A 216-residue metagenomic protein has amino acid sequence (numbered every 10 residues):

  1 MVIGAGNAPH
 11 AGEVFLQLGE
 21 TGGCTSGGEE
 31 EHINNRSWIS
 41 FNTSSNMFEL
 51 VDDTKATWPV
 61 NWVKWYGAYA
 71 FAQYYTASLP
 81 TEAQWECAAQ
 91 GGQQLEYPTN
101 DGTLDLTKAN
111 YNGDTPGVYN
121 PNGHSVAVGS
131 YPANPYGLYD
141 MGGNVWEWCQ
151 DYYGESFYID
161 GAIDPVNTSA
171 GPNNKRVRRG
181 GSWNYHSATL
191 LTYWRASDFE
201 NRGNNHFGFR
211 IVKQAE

Functional and structural regions predicted by a protein language model:
V2-L18: N-terminal low-complexity segments that are often proline-rich with Ser/Thr-Pro
I3, F15, D164-N167, K213: N-terminal non-cleavable signal-anchor helices
I3-G4, Q90, Q150, K213: Residues at helix-coil transition
E13-V14, G22-S26: Aromatic- and Gly/Pro-rich amphipathic surface segment
C24, G28, I33-N35, I39-A196 (+1 more regions): Functional-site microenvironments in short loops/helix caps that host divalent-cation chemistry
N205-E216: Short, structured beta-strand segments at or near domain termini in extracellular proteins/domains
